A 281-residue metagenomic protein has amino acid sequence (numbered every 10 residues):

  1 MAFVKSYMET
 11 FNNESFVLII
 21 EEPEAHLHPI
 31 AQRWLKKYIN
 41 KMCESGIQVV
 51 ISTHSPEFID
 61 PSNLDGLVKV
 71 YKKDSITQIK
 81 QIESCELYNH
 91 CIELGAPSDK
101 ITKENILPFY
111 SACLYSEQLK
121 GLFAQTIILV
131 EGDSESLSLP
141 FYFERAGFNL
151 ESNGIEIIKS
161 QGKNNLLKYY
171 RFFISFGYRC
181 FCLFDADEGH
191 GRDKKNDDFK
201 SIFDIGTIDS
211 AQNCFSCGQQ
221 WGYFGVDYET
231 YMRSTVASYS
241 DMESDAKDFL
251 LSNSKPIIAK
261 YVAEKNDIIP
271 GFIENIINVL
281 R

Functional and structural regions predicted by a protein language model:
M1-E117: Switch/communication elements of ASCE P-loop NTPase nucleotide-binding domains
T102-L107, S111-L129, D133-R281: Acidic, Mg2+-coordinating catalytic modules of nucleic-acid enzymes
